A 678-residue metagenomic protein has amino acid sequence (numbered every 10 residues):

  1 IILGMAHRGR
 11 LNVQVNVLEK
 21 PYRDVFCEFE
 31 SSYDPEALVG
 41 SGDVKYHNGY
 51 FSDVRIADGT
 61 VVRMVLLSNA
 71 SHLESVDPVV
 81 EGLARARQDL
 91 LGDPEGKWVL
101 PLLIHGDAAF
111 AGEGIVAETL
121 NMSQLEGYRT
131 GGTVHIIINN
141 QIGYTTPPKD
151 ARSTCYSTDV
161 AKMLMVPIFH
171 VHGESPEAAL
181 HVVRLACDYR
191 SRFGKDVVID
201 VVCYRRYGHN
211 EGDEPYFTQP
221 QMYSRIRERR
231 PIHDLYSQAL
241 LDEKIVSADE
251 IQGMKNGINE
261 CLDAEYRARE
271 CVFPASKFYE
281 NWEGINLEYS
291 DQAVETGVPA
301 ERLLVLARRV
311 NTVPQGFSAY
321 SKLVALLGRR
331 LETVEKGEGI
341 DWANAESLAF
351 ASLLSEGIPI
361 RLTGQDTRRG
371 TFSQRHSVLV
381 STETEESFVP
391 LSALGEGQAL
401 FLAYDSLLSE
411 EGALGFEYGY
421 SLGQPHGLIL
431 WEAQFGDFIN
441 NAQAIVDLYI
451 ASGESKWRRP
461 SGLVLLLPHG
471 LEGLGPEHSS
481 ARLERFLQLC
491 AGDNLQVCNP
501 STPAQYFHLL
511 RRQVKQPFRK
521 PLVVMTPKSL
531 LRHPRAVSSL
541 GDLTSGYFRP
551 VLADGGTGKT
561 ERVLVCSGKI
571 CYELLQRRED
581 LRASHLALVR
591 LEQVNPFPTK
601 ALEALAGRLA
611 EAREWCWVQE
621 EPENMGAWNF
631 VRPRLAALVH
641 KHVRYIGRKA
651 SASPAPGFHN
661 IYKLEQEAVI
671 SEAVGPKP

Functional and structural regions predicted by a protein language model:
I1-I115, L120-S153, D159, L164-F169 (+9 more regions): Conserved internal helical-beta-strand scaffold that buttresses enzyme catalytic cores
T130-S247, R459-P460, L471-E484, Q516 (+1 more regions): Thiamine diphosphate
